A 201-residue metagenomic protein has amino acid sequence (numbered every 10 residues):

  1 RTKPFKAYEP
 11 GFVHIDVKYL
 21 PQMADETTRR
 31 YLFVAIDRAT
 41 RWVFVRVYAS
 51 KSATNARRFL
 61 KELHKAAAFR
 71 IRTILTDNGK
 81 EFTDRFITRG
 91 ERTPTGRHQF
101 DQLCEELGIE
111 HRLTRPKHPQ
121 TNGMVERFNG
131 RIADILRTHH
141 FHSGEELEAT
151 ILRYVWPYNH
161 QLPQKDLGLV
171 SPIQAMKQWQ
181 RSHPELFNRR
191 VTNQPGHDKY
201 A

Functional and structural regions predicted by a protein language model:
R1-I36, W42, T54-R58, A67-I71 (+2 more regions): Mobile-element integrase/transposase regions, centering on the N-terminal DNA-binding/Zn-coordinating module
R1-K6, P10, L107-I109, G130-A201: C-terminal domain-tail junction helix/linker
D37, A49-A53, G90: A short acidic/small-residue loop/turn micro-motif
R41, I74-D77: Buried hydrophobic side chains on well-structured beta-strands
W42-R46, R112-T114: Short small-residue beta-strand/loop micro-motif enriched in glycine and branched aliphatics
T76-N78, R89-D134, E145-L152, Q174-K177: RNase H-like two-metal-ion nuclease catalytic core shared by retroviral integrases and related mobile-element nucleases
F82-R85: Short, solvent-exposed loop/turn segments at secondary-structure junctions
